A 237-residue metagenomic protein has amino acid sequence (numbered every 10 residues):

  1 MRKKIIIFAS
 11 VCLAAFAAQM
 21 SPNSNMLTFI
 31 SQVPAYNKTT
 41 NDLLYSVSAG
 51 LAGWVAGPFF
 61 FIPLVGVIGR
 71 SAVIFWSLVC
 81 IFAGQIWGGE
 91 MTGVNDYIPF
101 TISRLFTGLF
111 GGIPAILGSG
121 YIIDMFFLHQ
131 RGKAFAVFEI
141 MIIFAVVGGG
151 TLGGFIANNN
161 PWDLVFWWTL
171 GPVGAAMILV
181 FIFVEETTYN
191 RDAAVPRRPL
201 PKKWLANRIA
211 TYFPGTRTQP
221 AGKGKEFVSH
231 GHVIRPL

Functional and structural regions predicted by a protein language model:
M1-L237: A six-helix transmembrane bundle that forms the core substrate pathway of small-molecule transporters
